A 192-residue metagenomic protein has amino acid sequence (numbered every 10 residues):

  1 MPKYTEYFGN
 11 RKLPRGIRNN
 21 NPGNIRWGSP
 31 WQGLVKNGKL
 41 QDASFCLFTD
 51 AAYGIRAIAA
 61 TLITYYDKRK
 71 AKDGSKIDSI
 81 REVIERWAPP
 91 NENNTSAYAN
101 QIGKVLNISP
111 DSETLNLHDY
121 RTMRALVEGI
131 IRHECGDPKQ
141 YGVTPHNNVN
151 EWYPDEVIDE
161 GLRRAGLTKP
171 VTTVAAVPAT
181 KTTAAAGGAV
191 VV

Functional and structural regions predicted by a protein language model:
M1-V191: Cell-wall polysaccharide-cleaving catalytic domain and substrate-binding groove, primarily in peptidoglycan/chitin
